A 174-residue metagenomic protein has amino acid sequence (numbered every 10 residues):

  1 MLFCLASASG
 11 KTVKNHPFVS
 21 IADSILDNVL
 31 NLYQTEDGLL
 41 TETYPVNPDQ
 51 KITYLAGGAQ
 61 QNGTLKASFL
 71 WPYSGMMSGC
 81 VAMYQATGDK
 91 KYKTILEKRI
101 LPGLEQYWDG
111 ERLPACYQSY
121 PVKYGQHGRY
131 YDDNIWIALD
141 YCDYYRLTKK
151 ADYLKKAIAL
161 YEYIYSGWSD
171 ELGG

Functional and structural regions predicted by a protein language model:
M1-V13: Bacterial Sec-dependent N-terminal signal peptides
F3-A6, V81, C142: Residue-level marker of positions within ordered structural domains that often coincide with functionally constrained
G10-Y124, A151-G173: Low-complexity, Ser/Thr/Pro/Gly-enriched N-terminal "stalk/linker" regions
M83, D140, Y144-L147: Residue-level signature for tetratricopeptide repeat
G128-Y141, K156, L160: Mobile, glycine-rich extracellular loop/lid and propeptide segments that shape or gate substrate/ligand access
